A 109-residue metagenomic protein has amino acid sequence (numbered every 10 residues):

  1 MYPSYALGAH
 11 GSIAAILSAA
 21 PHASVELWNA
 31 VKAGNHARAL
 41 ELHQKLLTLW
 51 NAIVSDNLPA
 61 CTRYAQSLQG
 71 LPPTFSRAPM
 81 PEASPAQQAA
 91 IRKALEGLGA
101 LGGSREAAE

Functional and structural regions predicted by a protein language model:
Y2-E109: Structured C-terminal cap/extension of enzyme domains
